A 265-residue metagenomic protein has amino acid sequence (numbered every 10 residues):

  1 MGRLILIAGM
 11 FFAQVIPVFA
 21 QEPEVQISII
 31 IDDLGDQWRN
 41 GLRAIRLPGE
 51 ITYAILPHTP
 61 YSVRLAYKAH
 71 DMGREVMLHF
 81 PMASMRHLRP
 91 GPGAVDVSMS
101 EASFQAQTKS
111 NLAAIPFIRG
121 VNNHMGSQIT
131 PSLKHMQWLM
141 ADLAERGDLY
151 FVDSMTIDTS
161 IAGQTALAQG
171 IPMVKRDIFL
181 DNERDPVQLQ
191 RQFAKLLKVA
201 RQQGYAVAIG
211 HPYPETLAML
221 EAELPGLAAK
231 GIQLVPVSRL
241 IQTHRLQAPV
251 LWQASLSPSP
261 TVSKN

Functional and structural regions predicted by a protein language model:
G2-I5, F19-N265: Catalytic-site microenvironment of enzymes that process N-acetyl-hexosamine-containing cell-wall polysaccharides
A13-P17: N-terminal signal peptide c-region/cleavage motif recognized by signal peptidases
